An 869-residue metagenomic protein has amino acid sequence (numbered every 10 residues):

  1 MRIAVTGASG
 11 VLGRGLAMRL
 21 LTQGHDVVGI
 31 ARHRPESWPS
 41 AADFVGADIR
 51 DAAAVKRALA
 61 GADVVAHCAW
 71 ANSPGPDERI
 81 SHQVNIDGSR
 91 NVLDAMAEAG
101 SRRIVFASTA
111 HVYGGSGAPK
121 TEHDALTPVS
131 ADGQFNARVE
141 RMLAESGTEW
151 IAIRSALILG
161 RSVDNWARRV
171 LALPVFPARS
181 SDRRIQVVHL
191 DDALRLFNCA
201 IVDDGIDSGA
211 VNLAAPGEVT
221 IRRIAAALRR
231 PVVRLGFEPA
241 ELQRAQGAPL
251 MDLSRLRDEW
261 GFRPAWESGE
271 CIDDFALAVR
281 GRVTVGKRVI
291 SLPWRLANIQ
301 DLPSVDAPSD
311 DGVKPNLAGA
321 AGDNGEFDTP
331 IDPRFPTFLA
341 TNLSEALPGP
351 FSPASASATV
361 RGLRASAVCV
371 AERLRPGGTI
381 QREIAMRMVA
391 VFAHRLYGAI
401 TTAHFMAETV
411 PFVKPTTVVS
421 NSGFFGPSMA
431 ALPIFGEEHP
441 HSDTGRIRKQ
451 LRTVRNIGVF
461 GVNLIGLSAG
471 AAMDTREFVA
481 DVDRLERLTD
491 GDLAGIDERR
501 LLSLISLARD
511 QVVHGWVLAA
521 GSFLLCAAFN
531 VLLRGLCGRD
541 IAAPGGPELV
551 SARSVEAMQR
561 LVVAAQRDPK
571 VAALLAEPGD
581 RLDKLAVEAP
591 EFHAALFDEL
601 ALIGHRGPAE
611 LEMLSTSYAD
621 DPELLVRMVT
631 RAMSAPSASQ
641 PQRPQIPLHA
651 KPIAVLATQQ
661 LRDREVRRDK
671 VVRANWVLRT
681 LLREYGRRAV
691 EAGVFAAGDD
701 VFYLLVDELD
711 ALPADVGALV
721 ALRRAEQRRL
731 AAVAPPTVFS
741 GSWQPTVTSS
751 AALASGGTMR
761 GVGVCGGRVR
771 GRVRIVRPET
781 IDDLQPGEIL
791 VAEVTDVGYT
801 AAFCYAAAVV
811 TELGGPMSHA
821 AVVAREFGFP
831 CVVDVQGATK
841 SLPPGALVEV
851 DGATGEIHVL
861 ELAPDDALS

Functional and structural regions predicted by a protein language model:
I3-Q23: N-terminal Rossmann NAD(P)H-binding glycine-rich loop of SDR-like oxidoreductase domains
E36, G46-D87, A95: NAD(P)H-binding glycine-rich loop region in Rossmannoid oxidoreductase-like domains and their noncatalytic homologs
R90, V773-E788, E793-S869: Acidic, glycine-rich flexible loop/linker segments
R90-A131: Conserved Rossmann-fold NAD(P)-dependent oxidoreductase catalytic core, especially the SDR/UDP-sugar
V129-I151: Active-site Tyr-X1-5-Lys
A144-L190: NAD(P)-dependent short-chain dehydrogenase/reductase
L196-A248, D252-L253, G286-S304: Mid/C-terminal beta-alpha module of Rossmann-like enzyme folds, strongest in SDR-family dehydrogenases/epimerases
Q300-V655, Q659-R662: N-terminal, non-catalytic alpha-helical interaction modules of very large eukaryotic scaffold proteins
